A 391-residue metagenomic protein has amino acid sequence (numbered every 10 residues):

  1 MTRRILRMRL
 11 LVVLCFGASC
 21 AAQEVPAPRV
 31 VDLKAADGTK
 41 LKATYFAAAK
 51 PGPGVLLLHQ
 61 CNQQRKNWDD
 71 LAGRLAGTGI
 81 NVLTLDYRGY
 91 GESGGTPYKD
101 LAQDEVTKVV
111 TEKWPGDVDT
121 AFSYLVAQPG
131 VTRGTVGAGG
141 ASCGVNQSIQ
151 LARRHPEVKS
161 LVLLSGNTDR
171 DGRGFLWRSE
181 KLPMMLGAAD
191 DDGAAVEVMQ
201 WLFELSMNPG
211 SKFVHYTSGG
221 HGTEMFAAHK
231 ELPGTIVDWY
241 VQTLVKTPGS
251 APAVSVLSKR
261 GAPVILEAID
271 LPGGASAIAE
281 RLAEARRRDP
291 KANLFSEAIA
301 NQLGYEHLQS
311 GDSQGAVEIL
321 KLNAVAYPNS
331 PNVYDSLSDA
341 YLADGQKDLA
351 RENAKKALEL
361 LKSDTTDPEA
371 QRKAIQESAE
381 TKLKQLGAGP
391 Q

Functional and structural regions predicted by a protein language model:
Q23-A48: N-terminal cap/lid segment of alpha/beta-hydrolase-fold proteins
G52-Q60: Short beta-strand element of the alpha/beta-hydrolase
C61-G73, Y87, V198: The serine-hydrolase catalytic nucleophile loop
N67, Q103-P129: Alpha/beta-hydrolase active-site loop
L75-K99: Conserved alpha/beta-hydrolase
E180, M185-A188: Short beta-strand/loop motif that positions the catalytic acidic residue of the alpha/beta-hydrolase fold
G210-A268, G387: C-terminal catalytic histidine-bearing segment of alpha/beta-hydrolase fold enzymes
